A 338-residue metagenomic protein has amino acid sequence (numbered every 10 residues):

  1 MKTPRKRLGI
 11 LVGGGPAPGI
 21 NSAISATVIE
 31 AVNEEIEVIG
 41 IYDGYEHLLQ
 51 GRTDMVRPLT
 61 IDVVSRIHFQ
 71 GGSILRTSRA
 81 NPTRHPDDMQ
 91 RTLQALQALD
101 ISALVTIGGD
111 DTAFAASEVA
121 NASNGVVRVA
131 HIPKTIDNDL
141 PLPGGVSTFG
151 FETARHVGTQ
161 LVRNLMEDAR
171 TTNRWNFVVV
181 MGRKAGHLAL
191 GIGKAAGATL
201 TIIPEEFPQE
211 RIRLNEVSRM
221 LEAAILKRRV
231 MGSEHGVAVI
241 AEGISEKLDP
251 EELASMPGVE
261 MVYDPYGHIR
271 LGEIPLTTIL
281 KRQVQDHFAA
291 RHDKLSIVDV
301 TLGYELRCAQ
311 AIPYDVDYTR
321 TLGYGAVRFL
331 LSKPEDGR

Functional and structural regions predicted by a protein language model:
M1-K2, L48-L104, T112, I136 (+1 more regions): Glycine-rich oxoanion-binding loops at beta->alpha junctions
K2-R52: N-terminal phosphate-binding or glycine-rich loops at protein starts, especially the Walker A/P-loop of NTPases
G13-G15, I41-H47, R79-A80, G109-T112 (+4 more regions): Short, ordered loop/turn segments at secondary-structure junctions
A17-T27, L48-L49, P86-D88, I107-S117 (+4 more regions): Short glycine/serine/threonine-rich phosphate/pyrophosphate-binding segments that cradle anionic phosphate groups
A95, A103-G108, F114-E118, A122-R128 (+2 more regions): Accessory alpha-helical/coil subdomains and C-terminal extensions that flank or cap enzyme catalytic cores
L140-A154, G303, A309-P313: Short beta-strand elements at the ligand-binding edges of bilobed clamshell
F288-R338: C-terminal active-site/capping subdomain that shapes the small-molecule cofactor and substrate pocket of enzyme
